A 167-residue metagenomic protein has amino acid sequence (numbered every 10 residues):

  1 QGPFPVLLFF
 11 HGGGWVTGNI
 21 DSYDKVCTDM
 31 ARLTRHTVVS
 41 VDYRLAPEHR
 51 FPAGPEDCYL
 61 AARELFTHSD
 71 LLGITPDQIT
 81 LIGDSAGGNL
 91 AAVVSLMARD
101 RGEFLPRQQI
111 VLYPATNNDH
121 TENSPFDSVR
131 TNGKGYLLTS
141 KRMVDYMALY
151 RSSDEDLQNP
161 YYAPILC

Functional and structural regions predicted by a protein language model:
Q1-C167: Alpha/beta-hydrolase superfamily serine-hydrolase fold, recognizing
